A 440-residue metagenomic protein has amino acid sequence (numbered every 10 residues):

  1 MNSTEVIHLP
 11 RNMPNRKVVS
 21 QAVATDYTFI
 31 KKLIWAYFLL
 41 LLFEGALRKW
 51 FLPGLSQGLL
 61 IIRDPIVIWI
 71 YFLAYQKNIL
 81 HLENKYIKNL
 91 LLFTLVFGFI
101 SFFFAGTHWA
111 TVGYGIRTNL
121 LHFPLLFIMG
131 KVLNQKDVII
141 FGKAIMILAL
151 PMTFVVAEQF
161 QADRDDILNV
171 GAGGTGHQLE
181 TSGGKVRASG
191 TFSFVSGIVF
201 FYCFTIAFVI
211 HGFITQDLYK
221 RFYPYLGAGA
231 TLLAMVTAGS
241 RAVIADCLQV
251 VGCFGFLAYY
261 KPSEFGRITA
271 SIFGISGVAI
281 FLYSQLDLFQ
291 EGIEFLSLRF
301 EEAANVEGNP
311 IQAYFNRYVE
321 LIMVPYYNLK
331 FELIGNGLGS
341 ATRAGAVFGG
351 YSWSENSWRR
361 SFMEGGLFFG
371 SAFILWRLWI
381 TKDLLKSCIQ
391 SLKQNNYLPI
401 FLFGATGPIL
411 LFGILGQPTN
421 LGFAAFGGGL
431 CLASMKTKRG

Functional and structural regions predicted by a protein language model:
N2-S3, F154, F160-D163, G255-E307 (+1 more regions): A membrane-periplasm/extracellular boundary helix in multi-pass inner-membrane enzymes that assemble envelope glycans
I30-I34, L39, Y86-T94, I128-R164 (+1 more regions): Interfacial loop-to-transmembrane-helix boundary motif in multi-pass membrane proteins
I30-K49, R63-F123, A405-I409: N-terminal hydrophobic segments of proteins, predominantly signal-anchor/transmembrane helices of inner/organellar
K32-L40, K382-I414: Loop-to-helix entry and N-terminal half of a specific, functionally important transmembrane alpha helix in multi-pass
F43-A46, E294-F368, L384-I389: Long extracytoplasmic/lumenal interhelical loops at the membrane interface of multi-pass membrane proteins
I68-Y71, I400-G440: Transmembrane alpha-helices of multi-pass inner-membrane enzymes
D137-I145, L218-P224, Y260-I275: Membrane-interfacial entry segments at the cytosolic side of transmembrane helices
K143-D166, V170, E180-G183, G190-G239 (+1 more regions): Alpha-helical transmembrane segments of multi-pass inner-membrane proteins
